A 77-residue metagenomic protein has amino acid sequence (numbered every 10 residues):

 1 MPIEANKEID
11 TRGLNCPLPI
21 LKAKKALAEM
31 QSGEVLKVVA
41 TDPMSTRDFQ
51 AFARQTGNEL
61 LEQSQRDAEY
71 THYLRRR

Functional and structural regions predicted by a protein language model:
P2: Histidine/lysine/aspartate-rich catalytic loop segments that bind and position anionic ligands
A5-R12: Short amphipathic
E8, G33-K37, E69-T71: Intrinsic-disorder/low-complexity, polar/charged segments enriched in Ser/Thr/Lys/Arg/Asp/Glu/Gln
E8, L60-Q63: Conserved beta-strand scaffold positions in the cores of enzyme catalytic domains, especially in NTP/NDP-utilizing
L14-L61: Amphipathic, hydrophobic secondary-structure cores in small proteins
T71-R77: Core SAM-dependent methyltransferase catalytic element
